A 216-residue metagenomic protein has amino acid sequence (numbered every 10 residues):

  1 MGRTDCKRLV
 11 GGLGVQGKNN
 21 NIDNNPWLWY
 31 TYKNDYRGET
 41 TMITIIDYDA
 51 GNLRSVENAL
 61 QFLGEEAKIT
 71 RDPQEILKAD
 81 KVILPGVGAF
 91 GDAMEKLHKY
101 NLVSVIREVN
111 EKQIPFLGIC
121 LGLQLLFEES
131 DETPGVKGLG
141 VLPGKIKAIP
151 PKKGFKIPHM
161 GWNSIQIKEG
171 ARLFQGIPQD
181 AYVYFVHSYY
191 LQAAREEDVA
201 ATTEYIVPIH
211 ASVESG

Functional and structural regions predicted by a protein language model:
K18-T41: Short, Lys/Arg-enriched N-terminal segments with co-localized hydrophobic residues within the first ~10-30 amino acids
T40-T41, E111, G144-G216: Amide-donor transfer/coupling interface in amidating biosynthetic enzymes
I43-E65: N-terminal beta1-alpha1 ligand-phosphate binding loop
A79: An anion/phosphate-binding loop that grips the pyrophosphate of nucleotide cofactors and donors
G88-M160: Cysteine-nucleophile active-site neighborhood
